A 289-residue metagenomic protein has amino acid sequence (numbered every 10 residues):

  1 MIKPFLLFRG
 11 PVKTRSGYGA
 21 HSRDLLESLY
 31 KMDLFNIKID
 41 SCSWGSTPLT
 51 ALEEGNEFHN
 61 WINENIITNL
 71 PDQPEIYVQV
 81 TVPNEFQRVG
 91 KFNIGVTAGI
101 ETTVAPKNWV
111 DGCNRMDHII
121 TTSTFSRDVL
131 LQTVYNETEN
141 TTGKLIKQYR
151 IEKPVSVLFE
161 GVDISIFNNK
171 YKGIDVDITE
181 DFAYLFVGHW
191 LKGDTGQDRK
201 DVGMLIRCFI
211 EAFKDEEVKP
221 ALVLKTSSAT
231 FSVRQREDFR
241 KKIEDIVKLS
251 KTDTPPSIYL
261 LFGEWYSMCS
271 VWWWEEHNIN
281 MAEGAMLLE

Functional and structural regions predicted by a protein language model:
M1-P74, A221: N-terminal pre-catalytic "stem/leader" segment of glycosyltransferase-like enzymes
L7-R9, S46-L130: Extended catalytic core of nucleotide-activated donor transferases of GT-like folds
F8-G10, K38-S41, V78-T81, F159 (+2 more regions): Short beta-strand segments
R15-Y18, I37-K38, G45-T50, E85-R88 (+7 more regions): Short catalytic/ligand-binding loop motif for oxyanion handling, primarily in non-cytosolic enzymes, centered on
H21-R23, E27-S28, D163-W274: Conserved catalytic-core segment of nucleotide-activated headgroup transferases in glycan assembly
I62-N69, V134-P154, R236-L260: Short mixed-charge
H118-N169: Donor nucleotide-sugar binding/catalytic pocket of nucleotide-sugar-dependent glycosyltransferases
M268-E289: Acidic donor-binding loop of glycosyltransferase active sites
